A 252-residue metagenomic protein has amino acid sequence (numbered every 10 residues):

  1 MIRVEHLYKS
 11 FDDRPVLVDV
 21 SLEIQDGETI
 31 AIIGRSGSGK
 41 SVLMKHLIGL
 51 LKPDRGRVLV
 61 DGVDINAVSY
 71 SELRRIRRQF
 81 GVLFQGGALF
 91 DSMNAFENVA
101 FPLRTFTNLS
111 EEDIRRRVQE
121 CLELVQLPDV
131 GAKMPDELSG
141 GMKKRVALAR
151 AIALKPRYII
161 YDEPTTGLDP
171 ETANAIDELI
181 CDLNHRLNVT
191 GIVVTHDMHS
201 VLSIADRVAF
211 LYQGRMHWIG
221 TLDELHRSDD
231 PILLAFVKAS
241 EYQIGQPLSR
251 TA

Functional and structural regions predicted by a protein language model:
I48: Helix-to-loop junction immediately C-terminal to a conserved catalytic motif
V63-D64, E111-D129: Conserved ABC ATPase "signature" region
M134-L138, M142: Conserved ABC ATPase signature
A153-R157: A short, proline-enriched helix->beta-strand linker immediately N-terminal to the Walker B motif in ABC-type P-loop
I159-D162: Catalytic Walker B motif of ABC-type/P-loop ATPase nucleotide-binding domains
P170-T172: Helix N-cap at the start of a conserved alpha-helix in ABC-type nucleotide-binding domains
